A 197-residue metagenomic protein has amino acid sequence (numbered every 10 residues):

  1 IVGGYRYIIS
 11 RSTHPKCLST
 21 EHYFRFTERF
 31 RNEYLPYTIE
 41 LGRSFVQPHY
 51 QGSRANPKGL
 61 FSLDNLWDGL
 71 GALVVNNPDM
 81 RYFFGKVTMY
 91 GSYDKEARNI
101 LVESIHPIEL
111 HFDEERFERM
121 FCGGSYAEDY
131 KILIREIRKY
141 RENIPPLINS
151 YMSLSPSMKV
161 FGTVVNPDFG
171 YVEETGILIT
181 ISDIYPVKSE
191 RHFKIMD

Functional and structural regions predicted by a protein language model:
I1-I39, T175-D197: Non-catalytic substrate-recognition and accessory regions of acyl/acetyltransferase enzymes
S10-M158, G162, F169: Acyl-donor binding region in acyl/amide transferases
Y171-E173: A short, glycine/Asx- and small/polar-enriched loop/turn that sits immediately N-terminal to a beta-strand
